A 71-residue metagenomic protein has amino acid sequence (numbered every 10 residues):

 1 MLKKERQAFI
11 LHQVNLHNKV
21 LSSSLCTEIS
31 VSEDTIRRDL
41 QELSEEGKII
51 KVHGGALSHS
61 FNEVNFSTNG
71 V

Functional and structural regions predicted by a protein language model:
L2-E5, F9-S23, E28, D34 (+1 more regions): HTH-adjacent hinge/linker in prokaryotic transcriptional regulators
